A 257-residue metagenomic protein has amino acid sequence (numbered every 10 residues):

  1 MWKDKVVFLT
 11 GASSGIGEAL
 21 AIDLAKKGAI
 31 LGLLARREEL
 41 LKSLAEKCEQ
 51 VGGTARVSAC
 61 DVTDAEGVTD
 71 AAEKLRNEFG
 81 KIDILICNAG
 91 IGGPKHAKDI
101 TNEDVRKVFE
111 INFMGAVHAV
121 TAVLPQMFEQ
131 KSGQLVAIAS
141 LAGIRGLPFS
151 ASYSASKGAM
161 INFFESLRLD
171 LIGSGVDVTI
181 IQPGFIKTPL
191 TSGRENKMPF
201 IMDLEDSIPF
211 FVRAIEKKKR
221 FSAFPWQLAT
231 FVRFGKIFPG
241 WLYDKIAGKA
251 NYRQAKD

Functional and structural regions predicted by a protein language model:
S13-S14: Conserved glycine-rich cofactor-binding loop
A29-L44: Conserved glycine-rich Rossmann-like NAD(P)H-binding loop of the short-chain dehydrogenase/reductase
E38, A59-D70, N102: The beta1-alpha1 cofactor-binding region of Rossmann-like NAD(H)/NADP(H)-dependent oxidoreductases
H96-A97, T101-F109: Substrate-binding pocket helix/loop in short-chain dehydrogenase/reductase
V120, S156: Active-site helix of classical SDR
S140: Residue(s) in the substrate-gating loop at a strand-loop-helix junction that position the organic substrate next
I180, N196-F231: C-terminal helical subdomain
